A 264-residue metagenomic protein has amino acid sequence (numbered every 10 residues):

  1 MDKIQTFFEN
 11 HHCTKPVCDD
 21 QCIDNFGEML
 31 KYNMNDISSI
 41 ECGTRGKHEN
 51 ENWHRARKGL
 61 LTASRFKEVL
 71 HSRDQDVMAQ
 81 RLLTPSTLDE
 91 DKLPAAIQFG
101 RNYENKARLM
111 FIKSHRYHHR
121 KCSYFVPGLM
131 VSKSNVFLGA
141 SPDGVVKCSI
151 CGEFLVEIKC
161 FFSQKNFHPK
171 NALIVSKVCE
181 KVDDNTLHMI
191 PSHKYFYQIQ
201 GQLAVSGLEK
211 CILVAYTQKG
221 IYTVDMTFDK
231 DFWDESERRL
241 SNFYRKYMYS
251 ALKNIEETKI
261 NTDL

Functional and structural regions predicted by a protein language model:
M1-M110, S114, F167-M189, N254-L264: Charged, glycine-rich intrinsically disordered N-terminal tails and low-complexity linkers that flank
H115-A140, C148-S250, E256: Nucleic-acid nuclease catalytic cores
